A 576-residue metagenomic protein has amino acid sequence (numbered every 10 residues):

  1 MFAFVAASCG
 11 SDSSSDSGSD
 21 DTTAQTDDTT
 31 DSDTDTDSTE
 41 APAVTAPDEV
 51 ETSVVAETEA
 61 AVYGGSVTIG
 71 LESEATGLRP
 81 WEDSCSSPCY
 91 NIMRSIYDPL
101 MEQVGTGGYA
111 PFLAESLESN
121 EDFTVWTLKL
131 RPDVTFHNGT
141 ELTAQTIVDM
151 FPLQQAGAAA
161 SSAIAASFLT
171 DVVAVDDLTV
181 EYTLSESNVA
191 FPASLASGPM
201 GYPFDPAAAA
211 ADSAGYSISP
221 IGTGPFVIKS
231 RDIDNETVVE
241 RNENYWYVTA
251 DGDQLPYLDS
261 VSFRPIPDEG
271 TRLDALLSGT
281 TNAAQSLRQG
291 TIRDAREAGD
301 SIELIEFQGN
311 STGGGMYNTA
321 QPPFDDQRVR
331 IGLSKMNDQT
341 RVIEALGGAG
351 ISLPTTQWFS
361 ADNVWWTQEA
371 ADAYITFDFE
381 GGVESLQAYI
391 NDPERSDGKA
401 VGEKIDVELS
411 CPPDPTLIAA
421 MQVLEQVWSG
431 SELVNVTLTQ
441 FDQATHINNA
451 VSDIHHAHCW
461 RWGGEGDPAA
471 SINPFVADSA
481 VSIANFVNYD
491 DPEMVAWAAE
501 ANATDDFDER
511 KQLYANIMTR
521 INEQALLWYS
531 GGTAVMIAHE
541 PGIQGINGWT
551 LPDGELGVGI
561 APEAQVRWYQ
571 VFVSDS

Functional and structural regions predicted by a protein language model:
A56, A60, L346, I375 (+4 more regions): Extracytoplasmic/peripheral linker and loop segments enriched in polar/acidic and small residues with frequent Thr/Pro
V67-E121, P152, I221: N-terminal lobe/hinge region of extracytoplasmic solute-binding protein
V104-G105, A196-P256, S260-S262, E380 (+2 more regions): Gly/Pro-rich hinge or "lid" segments in bacterial periplasmic/extracellular proteins
K129, A163-A208, P225-D232, K335: Surface-exposed binding/hinge segments that line and control ligand-binding clefts or catalytic entry sites
A214, Y245-D294, L433, D442: Ligand-site clamp/hinge motif
F226, L353-D392, P413-A419: Structural transition elements
A388-G464, F507: Ligand/substrate-recognition segments at binding pockets and active sites
I537-S576: Long beta-strand-rich cores associated with HINT superfamily self-processing modules
